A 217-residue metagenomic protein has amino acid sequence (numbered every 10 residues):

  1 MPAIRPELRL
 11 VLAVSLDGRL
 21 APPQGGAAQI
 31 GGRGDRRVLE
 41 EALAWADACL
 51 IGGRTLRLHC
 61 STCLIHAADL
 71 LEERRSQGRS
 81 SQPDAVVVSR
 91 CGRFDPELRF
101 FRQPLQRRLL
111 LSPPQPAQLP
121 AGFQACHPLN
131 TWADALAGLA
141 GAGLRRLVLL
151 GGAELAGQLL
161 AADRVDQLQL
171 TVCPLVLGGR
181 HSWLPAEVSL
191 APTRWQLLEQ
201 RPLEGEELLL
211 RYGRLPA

Functional and structural regions predicted by a protein language model:
M1-A217: Enzymes that bind and transform nitrogen-containing heteroaromatic metabolites
